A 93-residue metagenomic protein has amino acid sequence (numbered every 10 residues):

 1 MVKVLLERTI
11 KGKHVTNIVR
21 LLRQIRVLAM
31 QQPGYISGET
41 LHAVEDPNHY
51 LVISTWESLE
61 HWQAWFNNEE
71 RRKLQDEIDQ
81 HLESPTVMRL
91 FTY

Functional and structural regions predicted by a protein language model:
M1-V2, Y93: Absolute protein N-terminus
V2, D46-N48, L82: Residue-level preference for beta-strand/loop junctions
V2-T9: Short glycine-/aliphatic-rich beta-strand segments at the starts of folded cytosolic domains
T9, I53-T55: Short hydrophobic/aromatic beta-strand micro-patches that form the beta-sheet surface supporting nucleotide- or nucleic
T9-I18: Short, surface-exposed ligand-recognition loops at beta-strand->loop->(often short) alpha-helix junctions that present
V27-L51: Short, glycine- and small/hydrophobic-rich beta-strand elements in well-ordered beta-sheets
M30-S37, T55-R89: An amphipathic, aromatic/His-enriched active-site/gating alpha helix that lines ligand/cofactor pockets
